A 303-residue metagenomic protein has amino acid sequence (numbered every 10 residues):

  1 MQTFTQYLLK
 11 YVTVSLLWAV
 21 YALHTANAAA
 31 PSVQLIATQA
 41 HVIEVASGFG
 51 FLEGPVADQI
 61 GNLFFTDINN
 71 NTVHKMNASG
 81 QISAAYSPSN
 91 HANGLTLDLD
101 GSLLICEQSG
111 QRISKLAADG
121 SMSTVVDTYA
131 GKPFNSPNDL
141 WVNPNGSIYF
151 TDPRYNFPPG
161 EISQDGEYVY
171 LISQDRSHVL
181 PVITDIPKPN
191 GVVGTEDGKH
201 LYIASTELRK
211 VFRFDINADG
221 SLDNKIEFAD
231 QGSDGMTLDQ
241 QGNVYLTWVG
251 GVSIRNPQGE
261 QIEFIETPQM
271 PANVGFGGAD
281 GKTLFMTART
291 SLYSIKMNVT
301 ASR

Functional and structural regions predicted by a protein language model:
Q2-T13: Bacterial N-terminal signal peptides that target proteins for export
Y11-H24: Bacterial N-terminal signal peptides
N27-R303: Sequence-structural signature of mature extracellular/luminal beta-sheet repeat domains, prominently beta-propellers
